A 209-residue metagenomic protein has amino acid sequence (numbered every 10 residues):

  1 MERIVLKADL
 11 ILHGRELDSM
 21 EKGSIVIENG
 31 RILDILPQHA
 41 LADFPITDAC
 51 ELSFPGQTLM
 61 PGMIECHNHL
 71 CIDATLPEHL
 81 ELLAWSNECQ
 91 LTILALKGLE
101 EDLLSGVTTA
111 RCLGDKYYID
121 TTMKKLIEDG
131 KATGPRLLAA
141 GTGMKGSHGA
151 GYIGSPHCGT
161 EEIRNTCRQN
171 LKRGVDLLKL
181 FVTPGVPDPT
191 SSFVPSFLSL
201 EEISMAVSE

Functional and structural regions predicted by a protein language model:
M1-P45, L59: N-terminal metal-binding scaffold of metallo-dependent hydrolase/deaminase domains
V5, A49-S53, A139: Conserved beta-strand scaffold positions in the cores of enzyme catalytic domains, especially in NTP/NDP-utilizing
D9, I25, G30, G56 (+5 more regions): Divalent metal-coordination and catalytic microenvironments
D48-M60, D120-K131, T160-V175: Short amphipathic alpha-helices and their capping/turn segments at secondary-structure boundaries
Q57-D129, E201, M205, E209: Metal-associated gating/positioning segment near the N- to mid-region
L80-I93, H148-N165: Active-site mouth loops of central-metabolism enzymes
L94-I119, G134-K145, V175-P189: Divalent metal-dependent hydrolysis catalytic cores, especially in the metallo-beta-lactamase
T122, E161-E209: Histidine/acidic residue-rich metal-binding segments in metalloenzymes
